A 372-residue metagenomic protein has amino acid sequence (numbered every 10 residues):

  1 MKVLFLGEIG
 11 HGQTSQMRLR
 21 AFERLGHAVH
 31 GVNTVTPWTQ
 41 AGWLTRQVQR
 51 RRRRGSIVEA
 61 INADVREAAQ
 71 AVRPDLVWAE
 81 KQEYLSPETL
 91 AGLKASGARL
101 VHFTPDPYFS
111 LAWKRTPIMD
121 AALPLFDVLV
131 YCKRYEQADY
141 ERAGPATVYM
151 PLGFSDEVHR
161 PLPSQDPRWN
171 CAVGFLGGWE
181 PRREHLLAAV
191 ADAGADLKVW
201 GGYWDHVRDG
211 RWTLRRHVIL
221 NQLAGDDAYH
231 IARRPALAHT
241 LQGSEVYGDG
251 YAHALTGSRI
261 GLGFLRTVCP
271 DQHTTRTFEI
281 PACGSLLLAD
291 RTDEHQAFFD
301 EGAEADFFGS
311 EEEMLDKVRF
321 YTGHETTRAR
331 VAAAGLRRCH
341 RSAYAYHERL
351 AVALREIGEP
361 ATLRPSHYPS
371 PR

Functional and structural regions predicted by a protein language model:
M1-R50, V58-D64, V72, E80-K81 (+5 more regions): Nucleotide-sugar donor-binding catalytic core of glycosyltransferases
E23, T89-G97, A191: Surface-exposed amphipathic alpha-helices with a cationic face
A69, R73-D75: Proline-aspartate-enriched helix->loop->beta-strand connector
V101-K114: A short, histidine- and acid-enriched strand-loop-helix "catalytic/donor-clamping" loop that lines the nucleotide-sugar
T274, A305-E311, Y321-E325: Conserved acidic donor-binding segment of nucleotide-sugar-dependent glycosyltransferases
Q296-K317: Change "using UDP/GDP/dTDP sugars" to "using nucleotide sugars
G323-R355: A charged, aromatic-enriched C-terminal amphipathic alpha-helix characteristic of glycosyltransferases across folds
Y346-R372: C-terminal alpha-helical cap of glycosyltransferases
